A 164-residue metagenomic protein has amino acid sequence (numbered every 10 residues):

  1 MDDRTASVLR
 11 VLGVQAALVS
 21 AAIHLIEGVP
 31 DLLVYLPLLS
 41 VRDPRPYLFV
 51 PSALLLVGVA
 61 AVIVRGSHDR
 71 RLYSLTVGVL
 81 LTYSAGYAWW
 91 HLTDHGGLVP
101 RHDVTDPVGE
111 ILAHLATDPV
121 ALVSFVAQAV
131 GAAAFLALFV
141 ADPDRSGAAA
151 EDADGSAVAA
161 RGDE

Functional and structural regions predicted by a protein language model:
M1-L18, L136, V140-E164: Haloarchaeal acidic low-complexity proteome signature biased toward cell-envelope/secretome components but also
A6-S7, V29-L55: Transmembrane alpha-helix entry/boundary detector in multi-pass membrane proteins
S7-Y35: N-terminal signal-anchor transmembrane alpha-helix
A22-G28, L81-G97: C-terminal TM-helix exit segments that contain a strictly Trp-centered aromatic cap at the helix terminus
R42-L56, G86-Y87, D118-F125: Alpha-helical transmembrane segments of polytopic membrane proteins
L55-S74: Juxtamembrane helix-break-helix junctions at the cytosolic face of small multi-pass alpha-helical membrane proteins
L98-V120: Short, membrane-exposed interhelical loops at transmembrane-helix boundaries
L112-A134: Hydrophobic alpha-helical transmembrane segments
